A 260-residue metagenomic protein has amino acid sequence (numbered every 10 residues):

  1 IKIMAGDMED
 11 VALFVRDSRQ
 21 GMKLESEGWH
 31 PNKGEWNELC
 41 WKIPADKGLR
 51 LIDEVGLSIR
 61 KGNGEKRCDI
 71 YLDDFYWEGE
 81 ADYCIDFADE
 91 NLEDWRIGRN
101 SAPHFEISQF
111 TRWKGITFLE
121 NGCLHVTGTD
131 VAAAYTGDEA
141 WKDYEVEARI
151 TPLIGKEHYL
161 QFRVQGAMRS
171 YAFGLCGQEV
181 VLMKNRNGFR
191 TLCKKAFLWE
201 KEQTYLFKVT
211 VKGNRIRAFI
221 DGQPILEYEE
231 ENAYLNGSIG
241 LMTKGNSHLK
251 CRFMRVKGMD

Functional and structural regions predicted by a protein language model:
I1, E38-D74, L206-T210, R215 (+1 more regions): Extracellular beta-strand ligand-recognition surfaces/modules
I1-V11, N37-I43, D74-F75, F87-L92 (+2 more regions): Extra-cytoplasmic beta-strand recognition segments
G6-S18, G155-Q165: Beta-strand acidic-aromatic groove motif in beta-rich domains, primarily in extracellular
M8, S18-L51, C193, F197-Y205: Extracellular carbohydrate recognition and processing domains and analogous Trp-centered ligand-binding platforms
Q20-E27, I85, R169-Y171, G188-K194 (+1 more regions): Surface-exposed loop/edge segments in extracytoplasmic proteins
D69-D86, A233-D260: Ligand-recognition surfaces built from glycine- and aromatic
I70-F110: Extracellular carbohydrate-recognition regions
H125-F189: Secretory/extracellular carbohydrate-interaction modules and structurally similar beta-sandwich "look-alikes"
